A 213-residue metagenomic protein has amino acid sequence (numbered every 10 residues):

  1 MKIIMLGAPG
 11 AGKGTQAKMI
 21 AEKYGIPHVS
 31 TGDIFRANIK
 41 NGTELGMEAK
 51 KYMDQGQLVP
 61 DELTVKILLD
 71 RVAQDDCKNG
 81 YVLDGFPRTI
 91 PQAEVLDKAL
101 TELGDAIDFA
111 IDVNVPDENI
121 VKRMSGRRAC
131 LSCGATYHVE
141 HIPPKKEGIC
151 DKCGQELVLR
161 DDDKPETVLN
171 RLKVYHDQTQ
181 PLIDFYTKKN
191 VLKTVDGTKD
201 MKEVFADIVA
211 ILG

Functional and structural regions predicted by a protein language model:
M1-G213: Glycine-rich phosphate-binding loop of ATP-dependent small-molecule kinases
